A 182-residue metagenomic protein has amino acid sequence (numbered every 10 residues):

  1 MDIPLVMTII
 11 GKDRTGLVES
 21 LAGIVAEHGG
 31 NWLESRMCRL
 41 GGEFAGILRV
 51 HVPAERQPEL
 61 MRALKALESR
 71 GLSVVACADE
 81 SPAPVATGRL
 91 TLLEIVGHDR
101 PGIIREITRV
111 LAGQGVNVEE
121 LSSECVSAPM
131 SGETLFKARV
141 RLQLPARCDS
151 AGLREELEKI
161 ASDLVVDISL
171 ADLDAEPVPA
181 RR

Functional and structural regions predicted by a protein language model:
M1-R182: A conserved regulatory-domain signal marking ACT and ACT-like small-molecule sensing domains and adjacent regulatory
